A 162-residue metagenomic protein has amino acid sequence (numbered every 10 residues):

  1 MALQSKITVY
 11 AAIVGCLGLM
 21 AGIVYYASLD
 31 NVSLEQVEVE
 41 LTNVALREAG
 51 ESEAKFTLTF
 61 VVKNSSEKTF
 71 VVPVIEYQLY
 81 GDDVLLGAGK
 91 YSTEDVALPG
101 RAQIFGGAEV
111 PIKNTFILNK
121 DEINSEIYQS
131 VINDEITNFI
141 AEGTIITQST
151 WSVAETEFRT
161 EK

Functional and structural regions predicted by a protein language model:
M1-K55, T150-K162: Membrane engagement elements in two modes
E48, F60-S66: Asparagine-centered strand-capping/turn motif at beta-strand->loop junctions
S52-T59, V131-N133: Short, solvent-exposed loop/turn segments enriched in Ser/Thr/Gly
A54-L58, I75, V110, F139: Hydrophobic core residues within well-ordered beta-strands of beta-rich domains
K68-E76, G87-K90: Short, hydrophobic/aromatic beta-strand segments
E76-Y80, E142: Beta-strand signatures of extracellular beta-sandwich domains
D83-I123: Intrinsically disordered, low-complexity Pro/Gly/Ser/Thr-rich segments with frequent PxxP/GP/PP motifs and embedded
I117-K162: Terminal connector regions
